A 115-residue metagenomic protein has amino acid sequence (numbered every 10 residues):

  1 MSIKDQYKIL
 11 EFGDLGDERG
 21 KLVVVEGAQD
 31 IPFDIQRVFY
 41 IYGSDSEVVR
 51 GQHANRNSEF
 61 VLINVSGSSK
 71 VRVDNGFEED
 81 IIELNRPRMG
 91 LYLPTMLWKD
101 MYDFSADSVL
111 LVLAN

Functional and structural regions predicted by a protein language model:
M1-L91, A106-D107, L113-N115: Non-catalytic, conserved peripheral segments adjacent to functional cores
Y92-M96: Short beta-strand-centered segments at strand-helix junctions
W98-S105: Beta-rich strand-turn-strand
